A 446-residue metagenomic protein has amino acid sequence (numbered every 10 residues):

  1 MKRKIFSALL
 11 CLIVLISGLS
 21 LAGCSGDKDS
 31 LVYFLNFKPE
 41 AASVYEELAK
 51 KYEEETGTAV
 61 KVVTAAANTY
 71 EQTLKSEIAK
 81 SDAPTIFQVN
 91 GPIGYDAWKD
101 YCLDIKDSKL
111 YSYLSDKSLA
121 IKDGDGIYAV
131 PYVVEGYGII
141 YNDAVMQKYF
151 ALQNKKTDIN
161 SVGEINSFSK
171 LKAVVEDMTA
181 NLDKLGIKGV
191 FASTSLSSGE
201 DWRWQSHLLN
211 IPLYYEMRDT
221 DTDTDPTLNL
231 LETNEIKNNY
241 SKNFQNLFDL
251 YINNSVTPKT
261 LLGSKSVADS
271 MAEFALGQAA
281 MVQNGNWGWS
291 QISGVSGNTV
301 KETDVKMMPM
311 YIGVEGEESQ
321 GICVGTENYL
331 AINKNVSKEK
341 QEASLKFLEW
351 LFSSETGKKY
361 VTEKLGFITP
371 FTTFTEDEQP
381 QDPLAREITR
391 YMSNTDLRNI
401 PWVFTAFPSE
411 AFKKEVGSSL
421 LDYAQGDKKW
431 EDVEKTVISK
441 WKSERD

Functional and structural regions predicted by a protein language model:
K4-S7, G18-G94, D107-L110, Q153 (+4 more regions): Conserved N-terminal structural module of periplasmic/extracytoplasmic solute-binding proteins
K50, E55, A59-K61, S296-G366: Extracytoplasmic/periplasmic substrate-recognition and gating elements
E55-T64, D82, K155-V162, E235-I236 (+3 more regions): A local structural motif
T64-T73, N166-K170, L261-L276: Short helix-initiation/N-cap motifs at beta->coil->alpha
N90-Q147, E302-Y311, Q381: Hinge/lid segment of periplasmic solute-binding proteins
Y128-Y132, S169-L231: Extracytoplasmic/periplasmic solute-binding protein
V175-E176, D219-S264: Glycine-centered hinge/linker elements that transmit conformational signals in sensory and ligand-binding systems
V324, F367-F374, R386-R445: C-terminal capping/gating helix-and-loop segments adjacent to ligand/active sites or protein-protein/ligand interfaces
